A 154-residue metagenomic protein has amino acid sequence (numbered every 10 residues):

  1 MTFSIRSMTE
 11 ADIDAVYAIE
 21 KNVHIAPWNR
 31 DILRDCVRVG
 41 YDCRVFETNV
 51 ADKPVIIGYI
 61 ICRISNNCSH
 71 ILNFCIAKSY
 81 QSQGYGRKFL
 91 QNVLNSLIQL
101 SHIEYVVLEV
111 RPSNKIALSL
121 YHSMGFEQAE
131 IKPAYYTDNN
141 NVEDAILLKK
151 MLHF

Functional and structural regions predicted by a protein language model:
F3, S7-Q81, L90-L100, A134 (+1 more regions): Acetyl-CoA-dependent GNAT
A15, S119-L120: Well-formed, non-transmembrane alpha-helical positions, independent of function
V37, S101, N139-E143: Short coil/turn motifs at beta-sheet boundaries
G84: Conserved G/P- and acidic residue-centered "switch" motifs that form tight phosphate/ATP-binding loops in soluble
L90, N114-A117, A134-N139: Short glycine/proline-centered loop/turn elements that form peptide/ligand docking sites
L97-E109: Conserved GNAT acetyl-CoA-binding A-motif
V107-E109, H122, E127-L147: Conserved catalytic-core motifs of GNAT/GCN5-like acyltransferases
